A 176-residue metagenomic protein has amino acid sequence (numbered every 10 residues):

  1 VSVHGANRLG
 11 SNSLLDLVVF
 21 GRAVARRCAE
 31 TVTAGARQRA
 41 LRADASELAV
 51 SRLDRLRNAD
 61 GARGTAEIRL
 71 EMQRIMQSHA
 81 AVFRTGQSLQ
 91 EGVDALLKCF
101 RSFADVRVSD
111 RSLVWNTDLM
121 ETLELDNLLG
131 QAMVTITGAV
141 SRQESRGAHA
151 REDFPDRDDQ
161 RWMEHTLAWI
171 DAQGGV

Functional and structural regions predicted by a protein language model:
V1-V176: Glycine- and aromatic-enriched mobile tails/lids
